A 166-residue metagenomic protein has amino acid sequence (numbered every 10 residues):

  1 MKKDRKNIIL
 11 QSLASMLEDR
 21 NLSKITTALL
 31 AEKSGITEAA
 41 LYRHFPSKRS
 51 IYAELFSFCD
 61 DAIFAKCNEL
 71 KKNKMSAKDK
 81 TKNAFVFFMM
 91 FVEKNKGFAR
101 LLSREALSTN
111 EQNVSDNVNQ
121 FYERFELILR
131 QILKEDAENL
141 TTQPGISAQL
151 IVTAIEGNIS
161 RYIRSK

Functional and structural regions predicted by a protein language model:
R5-L13, L30, L55-C59, I63 (+1 more regions): Generic hydrophobic, amphipathic alpha-helix propensity
I8, M16-S50, E54: Helix-turn-helix
S12-M16, F87, F91, A154: Short amphipathic alpha-helical elements of helix-turn-helix/winged-helix folds
E54, N68-K94, P144, A148-I151: Hydrophobic alpha-helical connector segments
D61-F64, N68, Q112-E138, G145-Q149: Amphipathic alpha-helical packing segments from all-alpha helical-bundle domains
M90-L127: Short secondary-structure transition hinges
A99-R104, N119, K134-K166: Hydrophobic/aromatic-rich alpha-helical bundle segments in the mid-to-C-terminal region
